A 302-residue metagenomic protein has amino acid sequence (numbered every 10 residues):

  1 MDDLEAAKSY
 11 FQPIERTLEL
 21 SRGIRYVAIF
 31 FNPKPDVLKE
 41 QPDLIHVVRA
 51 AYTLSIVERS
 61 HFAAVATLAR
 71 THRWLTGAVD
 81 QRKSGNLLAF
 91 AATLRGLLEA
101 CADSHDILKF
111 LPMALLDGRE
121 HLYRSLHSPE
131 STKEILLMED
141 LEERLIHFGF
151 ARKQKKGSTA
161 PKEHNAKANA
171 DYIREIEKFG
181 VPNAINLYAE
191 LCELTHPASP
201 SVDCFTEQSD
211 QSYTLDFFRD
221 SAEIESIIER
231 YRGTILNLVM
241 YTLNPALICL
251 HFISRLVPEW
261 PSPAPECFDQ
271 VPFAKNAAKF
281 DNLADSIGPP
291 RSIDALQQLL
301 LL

Functional and structural regions predicted by a protein language model:
M1-L94, A100, S104-K109, M113-L302: A cross-kingdom marker of C-terminal helix-rich interaction/assembly modules
